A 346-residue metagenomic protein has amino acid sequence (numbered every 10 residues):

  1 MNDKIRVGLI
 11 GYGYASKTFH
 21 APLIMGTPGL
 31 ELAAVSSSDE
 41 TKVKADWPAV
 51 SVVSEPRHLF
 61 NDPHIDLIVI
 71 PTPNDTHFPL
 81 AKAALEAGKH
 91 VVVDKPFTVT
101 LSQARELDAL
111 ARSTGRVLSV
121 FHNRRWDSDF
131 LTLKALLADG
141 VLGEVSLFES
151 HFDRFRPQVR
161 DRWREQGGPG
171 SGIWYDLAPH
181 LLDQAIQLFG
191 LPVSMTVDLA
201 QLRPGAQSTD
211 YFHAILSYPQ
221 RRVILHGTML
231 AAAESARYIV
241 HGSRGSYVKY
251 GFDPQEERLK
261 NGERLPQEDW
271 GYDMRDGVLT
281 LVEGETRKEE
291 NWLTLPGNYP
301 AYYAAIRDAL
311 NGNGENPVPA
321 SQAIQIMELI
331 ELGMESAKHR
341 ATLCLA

Functional and structural regions predicted by a protein language model:
M1-K4, L67-V69, R264-L265, N291 (+2 more regions): C-terminal helix-rich "cap/oligomerization" subdomain common to oxidoreductases
M1-W47: N-terminal Rossmann-like dinucleotide-binding module
V50-A109: Beta-loop-alpha module in the N-terminal Rossmann-like domain of NAD(P)-dependent dehydrogenases, especially those
S54, V93, L118-V120, E149 (+1 more regions): Hydrophobic residues in well-ordered beta-strands that form the structural core
E106-N123, E144-F148: Rossmann-fold dehydrogenase core element
R124-G205, R340: Predominantly a Rossmann-like dinucleotide-binding segment in NAD(P)-dependent oxidoreductases
D183-L265, P300-G314: Contiguous beta-strand/loop segments that form the cofactor/metal-binding neighborhood of enzyme cores
